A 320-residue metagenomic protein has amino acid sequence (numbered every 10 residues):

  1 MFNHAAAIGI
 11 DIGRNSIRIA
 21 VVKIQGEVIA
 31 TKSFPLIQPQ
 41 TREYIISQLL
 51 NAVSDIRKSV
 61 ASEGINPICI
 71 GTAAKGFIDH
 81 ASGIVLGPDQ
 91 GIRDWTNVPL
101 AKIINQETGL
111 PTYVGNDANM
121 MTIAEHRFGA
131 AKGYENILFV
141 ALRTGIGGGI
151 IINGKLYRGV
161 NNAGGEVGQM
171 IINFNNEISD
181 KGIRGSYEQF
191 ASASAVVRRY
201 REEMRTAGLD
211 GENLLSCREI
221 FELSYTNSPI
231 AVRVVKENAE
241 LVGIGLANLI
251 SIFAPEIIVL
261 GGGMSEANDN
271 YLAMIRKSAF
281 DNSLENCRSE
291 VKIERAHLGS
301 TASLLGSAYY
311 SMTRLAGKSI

Functional and structural regions predicted by a protein language model:
F2-S47, N51, I84-G87, N162 (+1 more regions): Short glycine-rich, Thr/Ser-proximal phosphate-binding strand/loop in the N-terminal lobe of ATP-dependent enzymes
A5-D11, P67-G71, I137-A141, G147-G149: Short glycine-aspartate micro-motif
V22, I183-I258, V291-K292: A mobile "lid/hinge" subdomain adjacent to the ATP/sugar-phosphate binding pocket shared across diverse ATP-dependent
V22, Y113-H126, E266-I320: Glycine-rich phosphate-binding/hydrolytic loop that grips phosphoryl groups
I24, A74, N116, I152-N153: A cytosolic small-molecule/anion-sensing beta-strand core signal
Q38, R42-L50, S54, K58 (+3 more regions): Glycine-rich phosphate-binding loop and adjoining helix at the ATP-binding site of ATP-dependent phosphoryl-transfer
G64-K75, I252-G263: Short glycine-rich phosphate-binding loop at a beta-alpha junction
K132-F190: Glycine-rich phosphate-binding loop of actin/hexokinase-like ATP-binding domains
